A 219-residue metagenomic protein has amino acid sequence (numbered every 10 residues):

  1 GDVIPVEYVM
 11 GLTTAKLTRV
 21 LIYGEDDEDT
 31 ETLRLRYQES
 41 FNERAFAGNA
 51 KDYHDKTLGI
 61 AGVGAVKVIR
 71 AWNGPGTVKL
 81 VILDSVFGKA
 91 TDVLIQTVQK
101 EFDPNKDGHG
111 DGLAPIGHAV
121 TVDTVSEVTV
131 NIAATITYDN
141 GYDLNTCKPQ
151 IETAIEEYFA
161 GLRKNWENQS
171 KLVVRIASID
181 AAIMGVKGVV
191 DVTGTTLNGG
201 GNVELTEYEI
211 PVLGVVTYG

Functional and structural regions predicted by a protein language model:
G1-E7, G117, L205-L213: Glycine-centered loop/turn motifs
G1-N42, Q99: Catalytic P-loop NTP-binding/switch module of NTPases
E7-V9, R44, V125, A133 (+3 more regions): Surface-exposed loop/turn and secondary-structure junction residues enriched for glycine/proline
L12-R19, V66, V192-T195: Generic structural motif
E25-E28, G110-G112, V173-A181: Noncatalytic linker/hinge segments flanking ATPase motor cores
D29-T32, R36, S40-A45, N131 (+1 more regions): Intrinsically disordered, low-complexity, polar/charged repeat-rich segments
N42-L172: Carbohydrate-recognition loop of C-type lectin domains
C147-G219: An aromatic-glycine-centered, glycine-rich loop/turn in mixed alpha/beta architecture
